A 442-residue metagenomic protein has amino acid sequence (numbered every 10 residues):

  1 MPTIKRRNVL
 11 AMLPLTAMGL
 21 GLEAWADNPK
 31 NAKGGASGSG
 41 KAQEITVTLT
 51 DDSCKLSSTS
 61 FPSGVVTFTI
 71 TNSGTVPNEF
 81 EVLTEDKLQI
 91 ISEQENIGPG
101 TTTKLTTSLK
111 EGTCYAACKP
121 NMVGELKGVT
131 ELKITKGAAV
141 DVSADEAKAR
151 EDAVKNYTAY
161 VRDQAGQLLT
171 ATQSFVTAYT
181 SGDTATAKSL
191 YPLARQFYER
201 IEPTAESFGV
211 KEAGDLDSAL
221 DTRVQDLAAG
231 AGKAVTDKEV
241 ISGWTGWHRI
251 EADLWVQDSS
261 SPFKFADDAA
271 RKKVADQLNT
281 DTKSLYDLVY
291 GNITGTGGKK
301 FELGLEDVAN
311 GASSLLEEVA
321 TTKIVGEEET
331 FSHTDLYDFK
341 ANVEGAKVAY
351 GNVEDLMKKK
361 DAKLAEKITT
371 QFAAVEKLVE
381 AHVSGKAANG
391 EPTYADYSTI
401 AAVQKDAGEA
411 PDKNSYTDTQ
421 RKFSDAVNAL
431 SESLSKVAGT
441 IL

Functional and structural regions predicted by a protein language model:
R6-L10: N-terminal export leaders
A24-A26, E151: Boundary at the C-terminal end of the N-terminal hydrophobic targeting segment
D27-K33, S39, T46-L49, I97-V142: Extracellular/periplasmic metallocenter environments
K41-P62: N-terminal edge beta-strand
S57-V76, T103-C118: Beta-strand cores of secreted/periplasmic/IMS beta-sandwich domains, seen most often in copper-related folds
E79-L83: Beta-strand signatures of extracellular beta-sandwich domains
K87-Q94: Surface-exposed loop/edge segments in extracytoplasmic proteins
G137-L442: Mature extracytoplasmic or organellar-lumen-exposed domains after removal of signal/transit peptides
